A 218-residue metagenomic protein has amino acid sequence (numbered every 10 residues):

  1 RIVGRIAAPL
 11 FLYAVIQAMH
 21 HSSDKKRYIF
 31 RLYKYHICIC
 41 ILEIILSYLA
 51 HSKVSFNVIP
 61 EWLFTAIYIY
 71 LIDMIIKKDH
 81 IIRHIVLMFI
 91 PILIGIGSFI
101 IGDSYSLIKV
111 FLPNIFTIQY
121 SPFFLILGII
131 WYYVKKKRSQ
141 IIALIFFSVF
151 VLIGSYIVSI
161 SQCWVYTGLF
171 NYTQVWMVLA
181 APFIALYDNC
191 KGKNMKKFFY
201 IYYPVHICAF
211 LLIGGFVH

Functional and structural regions predicted by a protein language model:
R1-H218: Alpha-helical transmembrane segments and their immediate juxtamembrane cytosolic regions
